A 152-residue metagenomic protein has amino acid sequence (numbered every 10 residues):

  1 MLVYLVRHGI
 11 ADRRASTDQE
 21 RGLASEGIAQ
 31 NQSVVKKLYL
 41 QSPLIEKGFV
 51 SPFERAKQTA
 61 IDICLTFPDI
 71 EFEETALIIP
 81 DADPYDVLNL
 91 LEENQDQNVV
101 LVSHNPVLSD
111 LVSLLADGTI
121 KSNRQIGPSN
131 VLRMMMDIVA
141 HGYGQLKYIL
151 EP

Functional and structural regions predicted by a protein language model:
L2-I78, A82, L108-S109, S122 (+1 more regions): Active-site-proximal alpha-helix that buttresses catalytic centers in soluble enzyme cores
V3, D96-S103: Generic beta-sheet signal
Q41-L44, E93-Q97: Glycine-rich phosphate-binding loop signature in dinucleotide/nucleotide-binding domains
E73, S113-G118: Short Pro/Gly-enriched beta-strand edge/turn motifs at strand-loop
I79-L91: Short alpha-helix plus adjacent loop in nuclease-associated cores
N105-L115: Extended, charge-rich low-complexity interaction segments
T119-Q145: Domain-level recognition of soluble alpha/beta enzyme cores, biased toward histidine phosphatases/phosphomutases
K147-P152: Short, solvent-exposed aromatic-acidic interface loops
